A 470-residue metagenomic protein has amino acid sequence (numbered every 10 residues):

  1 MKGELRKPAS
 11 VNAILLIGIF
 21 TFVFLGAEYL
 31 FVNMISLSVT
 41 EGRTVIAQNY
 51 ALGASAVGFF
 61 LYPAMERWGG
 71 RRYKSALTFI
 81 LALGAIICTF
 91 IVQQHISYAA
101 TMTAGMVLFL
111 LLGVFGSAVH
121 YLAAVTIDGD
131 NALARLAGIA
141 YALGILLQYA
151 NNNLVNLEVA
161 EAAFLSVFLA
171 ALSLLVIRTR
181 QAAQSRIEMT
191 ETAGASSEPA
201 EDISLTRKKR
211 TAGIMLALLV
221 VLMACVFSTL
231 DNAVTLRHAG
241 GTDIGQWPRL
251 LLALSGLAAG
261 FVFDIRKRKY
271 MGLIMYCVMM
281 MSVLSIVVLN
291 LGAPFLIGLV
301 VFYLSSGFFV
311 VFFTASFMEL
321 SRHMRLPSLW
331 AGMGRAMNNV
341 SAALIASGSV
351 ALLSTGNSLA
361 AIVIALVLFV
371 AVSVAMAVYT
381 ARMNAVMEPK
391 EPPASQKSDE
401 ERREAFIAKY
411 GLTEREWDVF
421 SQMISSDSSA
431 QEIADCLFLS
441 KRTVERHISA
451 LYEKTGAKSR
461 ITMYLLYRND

Functional and structural regions predicted by a protein language model:
G3-Q48, S204-L230, V300-L304: Pair of pore-lining "gating" transmembrane helices in MFS-fold secondary transporters
G58-K74, S255-Y270, L353: Helix-to-loop junctions at the C-terminal end of transmembrane segments in multipass secondary transporters
I80-I96, C277-L291: C-terminal ends and interior cores of transmembrane alpha-helices in multi-pass membrane transporters/permeases
S97-G116, P294-V311: Hydrophobic core of transmembrane alpha-helices in multi-pass small-molecule transporters, especially MFS/SLC-type
L112-I127, F308-M324: Intracellular juxtamembrane helix-capping segments at the cytosolic ends of symmetry-related transmembrane helices
Y270-V310: C-terminal transmembrane helical hairpin of 12-TM major facilitator-type secondary transporters
M324-S354: A late C-terminal transmembrane helix in Major Facilitator Superfamily
S395-Q396, S449-D470: Basic, Lys/Arg-enriched C-terminal extension of HTH/homeodomain DNA-binding domains
